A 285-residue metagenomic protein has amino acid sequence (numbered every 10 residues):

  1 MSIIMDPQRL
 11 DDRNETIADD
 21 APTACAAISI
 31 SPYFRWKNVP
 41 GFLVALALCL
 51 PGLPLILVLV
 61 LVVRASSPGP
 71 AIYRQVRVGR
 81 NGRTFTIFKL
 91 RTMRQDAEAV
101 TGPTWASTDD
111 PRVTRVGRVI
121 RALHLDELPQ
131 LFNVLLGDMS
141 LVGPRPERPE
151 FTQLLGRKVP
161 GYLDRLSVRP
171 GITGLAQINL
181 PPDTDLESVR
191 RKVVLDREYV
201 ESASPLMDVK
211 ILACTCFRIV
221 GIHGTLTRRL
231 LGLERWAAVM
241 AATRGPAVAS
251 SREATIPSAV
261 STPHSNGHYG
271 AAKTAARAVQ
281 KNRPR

Functional and structural regions predicted by a protein language model:
S2-L46, R74-Q75, W105, L180-P205: Glycine-rich flexible loop motifs, especially short His-Gly-Gly/GGXG/HXGH segments used as catalytic or interaction
A24-D96, N133, P205, K210-P257 (+1 more regions): A hydrophobic, helix-centered structural microdomain
A45, V60, Y73, T114-R118 (+2 more regions): Positions in alpha-helical segments
V62, N179-L180: Short Ser/Thr-interspersed hydrophobic loop/turn segments at strand-loop and sheet-helix junctions that line or gate
D96-A106: A short, polar/charged loop-to-alpha-helix boundary motif
A106-R169, L212-T215: A short, structured surface patch at a secondary-structure boundary
L163-R165, R169-P170, L175-N179, L186-R190 (+3 more regions): Cytosol-/stroma-facing membrane-proximal "stalk/adaptor" domains immediately downstream of transmembrane anchors
